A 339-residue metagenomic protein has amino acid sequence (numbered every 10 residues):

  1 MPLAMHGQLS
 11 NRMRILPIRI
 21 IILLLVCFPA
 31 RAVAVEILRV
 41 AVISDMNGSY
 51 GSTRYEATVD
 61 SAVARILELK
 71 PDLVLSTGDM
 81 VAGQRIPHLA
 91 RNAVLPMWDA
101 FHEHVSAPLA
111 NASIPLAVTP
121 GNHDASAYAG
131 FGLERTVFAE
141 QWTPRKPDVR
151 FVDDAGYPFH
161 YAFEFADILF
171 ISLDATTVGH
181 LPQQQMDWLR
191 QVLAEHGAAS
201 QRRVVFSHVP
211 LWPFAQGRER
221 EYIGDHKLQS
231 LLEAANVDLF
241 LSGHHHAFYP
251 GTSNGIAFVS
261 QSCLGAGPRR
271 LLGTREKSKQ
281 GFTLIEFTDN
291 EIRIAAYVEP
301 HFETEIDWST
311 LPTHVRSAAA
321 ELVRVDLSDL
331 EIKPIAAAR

Functional and structural regions predicted by a protein language model:
G7-I20: Bacterial N-terminal signal peptides that target proteins for export
R19-P29: Bacterial N-terminal signal peptides
A32-L95, Q184: N-terminal active-site segment of His-dependent metallophosphoesterases
D45, G78-D79, G121-N122, H208 (+1 more regions): Active-site glycine-centered loops adjacent to acidic/histidine catalytic or metal-binding residues that shape
T77, H196-A215: Short acidic, glycine-rich surface-loop motifs adjacent to enzyme active sites
I86-Q201, K227-E233, L239, G251-T288: Extended active-site neighborhood of metal-dependent phosphoesterases/phosphodiesterases
V205-L211, F240-F248: Histidine-centered catalytic micro-motifs
S253-A336: Binuclear metal-dependent phosphoesterase catalytic core
